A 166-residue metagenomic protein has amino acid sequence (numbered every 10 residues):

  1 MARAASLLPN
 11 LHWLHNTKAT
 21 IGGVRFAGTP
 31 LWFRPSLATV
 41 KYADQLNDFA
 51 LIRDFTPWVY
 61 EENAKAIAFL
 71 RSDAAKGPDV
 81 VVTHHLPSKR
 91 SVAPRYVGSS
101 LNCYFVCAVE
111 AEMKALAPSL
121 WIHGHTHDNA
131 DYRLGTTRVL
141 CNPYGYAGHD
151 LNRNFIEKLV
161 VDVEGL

Functional and structural regions predicted by a protein language model:
M1-A2, A66-L70, V109: Generic hydrophobic alpha-helical segments
M1-T17: Glycine/small-residue-rich loop that forms an oxyanion/phosphate-binding "nest" at active or ligand-binding sites
S6-L11, F69-D79, E112-S119: A structural motif corresponding to the C-terminal end of an alpha-helix and its immediate exit/capping segment
H12-L14, A27, L140: General small-molecule cofactor/ligand-binding pocket signal
K18, L31, L86, Y144-G145: Active-site beta-loop-alpha junctions enriched in small/polar residues
A19-G22, A93, S100-L120, H127-L166: Binuclear metal-dependent phosphoesterase catalytic core
R25-S99: Active-site-proximal loop/helix segment associated with metal-binding centers of metalloenzymes
H84, H125-H127: Histidine-centered divalent metal-coordination motifs
